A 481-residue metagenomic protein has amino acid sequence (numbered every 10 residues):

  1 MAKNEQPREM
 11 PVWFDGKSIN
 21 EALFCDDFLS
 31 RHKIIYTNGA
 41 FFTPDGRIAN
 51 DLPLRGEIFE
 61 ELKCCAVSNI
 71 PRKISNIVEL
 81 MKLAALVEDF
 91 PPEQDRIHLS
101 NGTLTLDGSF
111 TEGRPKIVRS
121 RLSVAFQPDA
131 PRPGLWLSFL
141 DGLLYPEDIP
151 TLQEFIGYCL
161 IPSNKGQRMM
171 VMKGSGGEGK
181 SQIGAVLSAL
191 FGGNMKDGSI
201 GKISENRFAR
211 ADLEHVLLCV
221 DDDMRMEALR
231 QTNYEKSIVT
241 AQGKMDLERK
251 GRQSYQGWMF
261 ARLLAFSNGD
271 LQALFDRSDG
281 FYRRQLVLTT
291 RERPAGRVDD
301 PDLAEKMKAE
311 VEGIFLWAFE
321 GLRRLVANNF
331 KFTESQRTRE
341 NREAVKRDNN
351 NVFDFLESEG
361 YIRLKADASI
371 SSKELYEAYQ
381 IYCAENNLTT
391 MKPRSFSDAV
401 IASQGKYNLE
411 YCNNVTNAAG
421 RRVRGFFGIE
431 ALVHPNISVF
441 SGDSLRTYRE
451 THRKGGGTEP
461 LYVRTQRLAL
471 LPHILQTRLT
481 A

Functional and structural regions predicted by a protein language model:
A2-F126, W258, M391: Intein modules and their embedded homing endonuclease domains
L29-G56, I97-H98, T103-L217, L286-L288 (+5 more regions): P-loop NTPase catalytic core of nucleic-acid-dependent motor ATPases
E57, E61, I183-V186, V216 (+4 more regions): Alpha-helical scaffold elements adjacent to nucleotide-binding pockets in ATP/GTP-utilizing enzyme cores
S75, F191-G193, G198-N206, L229-T232 (+6 more regions): Positively charged interface segments
V171-G174, V220-D221, L264-S267: Short beta-strand segments
A209-R252: Conserved nucleotide-sensing/catalytic segment adjacent to the nucleotide-binding pocket in NTP-handling enzymes
H215-L218, M259-L263: Loop/turn-to-beta-strand initiation segments
K308-N350: Phosphate-handling catalytic cores of nucleic-acid transaction enzymes
